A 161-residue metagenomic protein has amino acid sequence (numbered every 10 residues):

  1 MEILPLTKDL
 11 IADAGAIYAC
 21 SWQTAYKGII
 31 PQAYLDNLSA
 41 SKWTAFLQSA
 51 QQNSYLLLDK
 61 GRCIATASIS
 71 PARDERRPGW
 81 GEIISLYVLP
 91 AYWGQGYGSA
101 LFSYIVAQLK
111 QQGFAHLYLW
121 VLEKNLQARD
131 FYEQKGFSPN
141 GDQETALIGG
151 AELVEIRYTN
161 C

Functional and structural regions predicted by a protein language model:
M1-I3: Extreme N-terminal starter segment of soluble prokaryotic enzymes
P5-A91, F102-Y104, Q108, E144-T145: Acetyl-CoA-dependent GNAT
Q32, G94, H116-L117: A generic structural signal for short
D36, Q95, A151: Flexible, glycine- and charge-enriched loops at secondary-structure boundaries
Q51-N53, G113, C161: Short glycine/proline-enriched coil/turn segments at helix->beta-strand junctions
R76, S85-S103, K110-Q112, L122-D130 (+1 more regions): Conserved glycine-rich acetyl-CoA-binding loop
G81, A115-Y118, L122-R129, E133-K135 (+1 more regions): C-terminal "cap" of GNAT-fold acetyltransferases
V106, Q111, E155-R157: Juxtamembrane helix-loop transition sites at the ends of transmembrane segments in multi-pass membrane proteins
